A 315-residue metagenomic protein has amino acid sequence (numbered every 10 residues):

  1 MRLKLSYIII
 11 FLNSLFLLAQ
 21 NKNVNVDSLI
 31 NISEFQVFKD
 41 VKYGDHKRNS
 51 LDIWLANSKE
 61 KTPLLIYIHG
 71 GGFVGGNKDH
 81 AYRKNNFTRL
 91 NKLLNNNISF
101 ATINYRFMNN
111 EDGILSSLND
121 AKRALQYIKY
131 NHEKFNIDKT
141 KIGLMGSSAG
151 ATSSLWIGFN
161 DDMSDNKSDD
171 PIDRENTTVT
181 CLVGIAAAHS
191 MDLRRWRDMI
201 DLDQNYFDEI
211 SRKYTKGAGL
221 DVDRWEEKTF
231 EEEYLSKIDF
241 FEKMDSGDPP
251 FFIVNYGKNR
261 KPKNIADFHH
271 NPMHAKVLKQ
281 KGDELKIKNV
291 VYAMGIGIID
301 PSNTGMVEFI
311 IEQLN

Functional and structural regions predicted by a protein language model:
M1-V24: Bacterial Sec-dependent N-terminal signal peptides
N21-E60: N-terminal cap/lid segment of alpha/beta-hydrolase-fold proteins
D27-I30, H46, L193-K243, P249 (+1 more regions): Mobile cap/lid helix-loop segments that gate and shape the active-site cleft of serine hydrolases
K61-G72: Short beta-strand element of the alpha/beta-hydrolase
D79-A101: Short amphipathic alpha-helix adjacent to the substrate-entry channel of hydrolases
D112-E133: Alpha/beta-hydrolase active-site loop
Q126, Y130-I200: Primarily recognizes the serine-hydrolase "nucleophile elbow" in alpha/beta-hydrolase and SGNH/GDSL folds
F251-P262, P272-N315: C-terminal catalytic histidine-bearing segment of alpha/beta-hydrolase fold enzymes
